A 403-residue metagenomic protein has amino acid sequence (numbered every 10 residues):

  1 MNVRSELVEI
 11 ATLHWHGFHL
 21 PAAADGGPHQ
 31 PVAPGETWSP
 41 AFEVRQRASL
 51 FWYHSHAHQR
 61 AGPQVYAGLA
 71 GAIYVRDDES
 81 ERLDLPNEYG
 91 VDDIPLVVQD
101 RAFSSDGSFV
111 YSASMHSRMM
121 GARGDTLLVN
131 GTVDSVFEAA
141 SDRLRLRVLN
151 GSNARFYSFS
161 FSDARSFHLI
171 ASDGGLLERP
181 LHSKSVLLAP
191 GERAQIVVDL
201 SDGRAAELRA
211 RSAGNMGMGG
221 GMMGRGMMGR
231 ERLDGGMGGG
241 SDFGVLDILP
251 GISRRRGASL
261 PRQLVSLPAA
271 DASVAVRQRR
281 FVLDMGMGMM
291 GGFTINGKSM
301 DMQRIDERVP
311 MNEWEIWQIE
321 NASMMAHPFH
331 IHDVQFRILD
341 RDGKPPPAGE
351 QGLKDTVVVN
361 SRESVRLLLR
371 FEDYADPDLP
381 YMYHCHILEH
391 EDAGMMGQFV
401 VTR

Functional and structural regions predicted by a protein language model:
N2-A189, I196-D202, M216-G240, G244-Q263 (+5 more regions): Histidine-centered copper-binding motifs that mark active-site loops of extracellular/periplasmic copper enzymes
W15-G17, A23-P28, V32, H168-P180 (+2 more regions): Active-site pocket scaffolds in enzymes
A48-W52, G203-L208, Y374-M382: Short glycine/proline/serine/threonine-rich loop/turn segments at secondary-structure transition edges
R211-G214: Short beta-strand-plus-loop segments that form exposed binding edges in beta-rich domains
